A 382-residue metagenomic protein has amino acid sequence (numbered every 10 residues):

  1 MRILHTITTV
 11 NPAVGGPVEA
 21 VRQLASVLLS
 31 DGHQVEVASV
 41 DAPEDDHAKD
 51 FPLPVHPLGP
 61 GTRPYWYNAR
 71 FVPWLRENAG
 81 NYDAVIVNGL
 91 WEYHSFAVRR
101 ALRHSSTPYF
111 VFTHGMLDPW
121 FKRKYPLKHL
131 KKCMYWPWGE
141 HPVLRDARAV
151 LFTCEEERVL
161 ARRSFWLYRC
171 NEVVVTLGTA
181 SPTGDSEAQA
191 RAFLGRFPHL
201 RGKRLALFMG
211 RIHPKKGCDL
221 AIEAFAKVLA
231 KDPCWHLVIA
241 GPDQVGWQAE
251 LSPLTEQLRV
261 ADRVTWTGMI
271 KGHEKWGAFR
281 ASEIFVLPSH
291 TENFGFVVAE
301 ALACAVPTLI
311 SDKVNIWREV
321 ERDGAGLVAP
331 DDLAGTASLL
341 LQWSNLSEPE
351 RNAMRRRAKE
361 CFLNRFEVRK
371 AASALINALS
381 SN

Functional and structural regions predicted by a protein language model:
L4, L151, T179, P198-K216 (+2 more regions): Conserved donor-binding/catalytic core segment of Leloir-type glycosyltransferases
A38-E44, T179-A180, M209, H236-E250 (+1 more regions): Glycosyltransferase donor-sugar binding loop
L90, H290: Aromatic "clamp/platform" in nucleotide-sugar-dependent glycosyltransferases that forms part of the donor/acceptor
H104, L117, K132-V150: Membrane-proximal helix-turn-helix segments that form the acceptor-binding/catalytic region of lipid-linked
R145-D146, T153, E157-T179: Helix-loop-beta element that forms the nucleotide-linked donor phosphate-binding surface in glycosyltransferases
L200-R204, C218-T265: A conserved nucleotide-sugar
P307-S311: Short hydrophobic beta-strand element within catalytic cores of glycosyltransferases and related nucleotide-activated
G326-A334, Q342-E348: Conserved acidic donor-binding segment of nucleotide-sugar-dependent glycosyltransferases
